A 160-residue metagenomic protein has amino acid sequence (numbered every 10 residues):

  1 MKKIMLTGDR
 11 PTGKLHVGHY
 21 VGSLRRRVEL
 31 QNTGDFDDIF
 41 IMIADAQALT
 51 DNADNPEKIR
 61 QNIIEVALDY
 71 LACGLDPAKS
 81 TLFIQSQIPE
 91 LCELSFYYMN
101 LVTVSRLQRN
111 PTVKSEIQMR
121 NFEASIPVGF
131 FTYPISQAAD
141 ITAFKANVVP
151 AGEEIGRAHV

Functional and structural regions predicted by a protein language model:
M1-H159: NTP-dependent nucleotidyl-transfer catalytic core
